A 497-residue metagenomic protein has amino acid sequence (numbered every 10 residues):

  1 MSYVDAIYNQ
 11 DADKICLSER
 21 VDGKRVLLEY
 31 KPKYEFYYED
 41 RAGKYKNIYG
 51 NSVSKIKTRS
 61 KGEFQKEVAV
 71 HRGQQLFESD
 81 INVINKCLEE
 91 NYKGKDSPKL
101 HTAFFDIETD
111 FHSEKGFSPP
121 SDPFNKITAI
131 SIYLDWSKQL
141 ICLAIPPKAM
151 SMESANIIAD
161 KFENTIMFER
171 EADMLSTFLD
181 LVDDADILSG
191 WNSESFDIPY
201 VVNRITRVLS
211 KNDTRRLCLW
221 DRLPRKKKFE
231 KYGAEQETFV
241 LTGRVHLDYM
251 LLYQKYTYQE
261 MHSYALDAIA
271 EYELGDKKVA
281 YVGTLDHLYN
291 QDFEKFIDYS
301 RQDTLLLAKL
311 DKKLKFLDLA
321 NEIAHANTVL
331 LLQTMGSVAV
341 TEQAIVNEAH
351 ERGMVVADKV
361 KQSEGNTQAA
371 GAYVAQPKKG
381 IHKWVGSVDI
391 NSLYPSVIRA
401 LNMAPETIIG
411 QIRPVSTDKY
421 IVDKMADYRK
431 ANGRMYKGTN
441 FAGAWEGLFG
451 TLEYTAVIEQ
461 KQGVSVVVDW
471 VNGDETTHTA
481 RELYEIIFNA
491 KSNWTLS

Functional and structural regions predicted by a protein language model:
M1-D80, D183, R207-V240, G275 (+9 more regions): Non-catalytic nucleic-acid-binding interfaces of large nucleic-acid enzymes and RNP effectors
V4-Y45, N85, E89-I187: Conserved RNase H-like, two-metal-ion catalytic cores of nucleic-acid enzymes
H112-K115, I141-C142, I198-P199, K255-T257 (+6 more regions): Short helix/loop capping segments that flank catalytic or ligand/cofactor-binding pockets
P119-S121, P199-N212, A324-A326, A400-T407: Short secondary-structure boundary/capping segments
L143-E260: Conserved DEDDh/DEDDy metal-dependent 3′-5′ exonuclease domain
D183-D197, V201, T242-V245, Y249-T341: Acidic, Mg2+-coordinating catalytic module of metal-dependent nucleases/exonucleases that use a two-metal-ion mechanism
F229-T242, Q362-S497: Catalytic nucleotidyl-transfer cores of nucleotide-processing enzymes
D286-R429: Common nucleic-acid-contacting/processivity interface regions adjacent to the catalytic cores of nucleic-acid enzymes
